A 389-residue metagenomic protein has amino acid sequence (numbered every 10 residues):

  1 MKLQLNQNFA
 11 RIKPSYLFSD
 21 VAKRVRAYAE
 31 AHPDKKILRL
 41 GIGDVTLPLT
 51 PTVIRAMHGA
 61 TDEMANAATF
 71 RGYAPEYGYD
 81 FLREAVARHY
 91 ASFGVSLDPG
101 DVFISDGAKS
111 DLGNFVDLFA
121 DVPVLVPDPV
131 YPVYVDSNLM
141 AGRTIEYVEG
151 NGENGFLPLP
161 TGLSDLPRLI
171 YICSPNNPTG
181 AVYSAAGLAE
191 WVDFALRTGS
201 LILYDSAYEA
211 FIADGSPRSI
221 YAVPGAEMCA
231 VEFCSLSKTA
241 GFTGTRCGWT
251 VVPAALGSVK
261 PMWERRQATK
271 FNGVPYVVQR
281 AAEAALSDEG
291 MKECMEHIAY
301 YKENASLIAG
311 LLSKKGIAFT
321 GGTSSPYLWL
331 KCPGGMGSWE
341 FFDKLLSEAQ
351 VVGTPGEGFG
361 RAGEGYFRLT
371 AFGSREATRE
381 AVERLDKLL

Functional and structural regions predicted by a protein language model:
K2-D106, N114, A285-D288, L389: N-terminal small-domain helix-loop-helix segment of the aminotransferase-like
H32, A141, R197-T198, K315 (+1 more regions): Helix C-cap/helix->beta junction micro-motif
A68-F194, E209-V223, E227, V231: Conserved core of the PLP fold type I
R88, S96, G335, K344-G353 (+1 more regions): PLP-dependent enzyme catalytic core of the Aspartate aminotransferase-like
V126, Y147, Y204, G353-P355: Hydrophobic residues in well-ordered beta-strands that form the structural core
G225-A299, S306, G310, L389: Conserved core segment of the aminotransferase class I/II
E283, I298-A309, F319-C332, G363: Conserved glycine-rich beta-strand-loop-beta hairpin in the small C-terminal domain of fold type I
